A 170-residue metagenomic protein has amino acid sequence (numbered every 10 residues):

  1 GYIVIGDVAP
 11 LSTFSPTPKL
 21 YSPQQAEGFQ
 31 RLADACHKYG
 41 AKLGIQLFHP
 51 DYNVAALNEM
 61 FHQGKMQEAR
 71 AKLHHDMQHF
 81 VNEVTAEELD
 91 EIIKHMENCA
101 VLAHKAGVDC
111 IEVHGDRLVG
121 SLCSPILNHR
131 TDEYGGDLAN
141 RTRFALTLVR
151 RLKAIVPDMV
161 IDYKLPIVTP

Functional and structural regions predicted by a protein language model:
G1-P170: Flavin-dependent oxidoreductase catalytic cores
